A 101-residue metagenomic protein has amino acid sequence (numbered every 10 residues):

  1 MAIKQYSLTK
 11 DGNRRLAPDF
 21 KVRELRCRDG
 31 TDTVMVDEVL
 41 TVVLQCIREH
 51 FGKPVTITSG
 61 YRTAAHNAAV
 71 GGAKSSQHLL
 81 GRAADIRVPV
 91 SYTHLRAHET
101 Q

Functional and structural regions predicted by a protein language model:
M1-R48: Extracytoplasmic cell-surface/polysaccharide-interacting catalytic and binding patches
V36-V43, K53, H66, R82: Amphipathic alpha-helical interface surfaces
Q45-V70: Extended, low-complexity, intrinsically disordered C-terminal regulatory tails of eukaryotic serine/threonine kinases
R62, Q77, A97: Single, functionally critical "micro-switch" positions that shape active/binding sites and transmembrane helices
S75-Y92: Acidic, His- and aromatic-enriched active-site or binding-groove loops in soluble protein domains that engage sugars
H94-Q101: Single conserved hydrophobic/aromatic residue that forms the stacking wall/gate of nucleotide- or nucleobase-binding
